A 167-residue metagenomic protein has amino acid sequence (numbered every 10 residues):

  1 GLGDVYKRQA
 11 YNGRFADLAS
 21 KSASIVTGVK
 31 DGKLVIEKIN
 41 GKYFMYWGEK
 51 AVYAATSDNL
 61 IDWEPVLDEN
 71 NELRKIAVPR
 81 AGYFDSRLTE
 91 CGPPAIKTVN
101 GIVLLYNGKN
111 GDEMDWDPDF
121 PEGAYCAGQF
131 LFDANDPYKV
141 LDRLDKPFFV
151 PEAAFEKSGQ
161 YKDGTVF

Functional and structural regions predicted by a protein language model:
G1, S22-G28, G32-E49, Y53-A55 (+2 more regions): Hydrophobic core segments of beta-strands in well-ordered, beta-rich domains
L2-Y6: Short, small-residue-biased leader/transition segments that mark boundaries at the very start of proteins
A10-R14, G159: A short beta-strand motif characteristic of beta-propeller blades
A19-S22, T89-C91, Y125, F167: Beta-rich catalytic cores
D58-I61, N135: Short loop/turn segments that connect beta-strands within beta-propeller blades
I61, L67, L73, Y83-Y106: Secondary-shell segments that build the walls of catalytic and ion/ligand-binding clefts
R74-L88, Y138-F167: Conserved blade-ending motifs and adjacent loop-strand segments that build the rim/top face of beta-propeller domains
E90-F149: Loop/turn-rich, solvent-exposed surfaces of beta-rich toroidal or solenoidal domains
